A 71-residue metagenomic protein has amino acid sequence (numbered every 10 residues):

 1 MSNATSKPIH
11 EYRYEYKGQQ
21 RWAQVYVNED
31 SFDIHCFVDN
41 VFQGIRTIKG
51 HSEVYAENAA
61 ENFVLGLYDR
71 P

Functional and structural regions predicted by a protein language model:
M1-K7, V38-P71: Mixed-charge, Lys/Arg-enriched low-complexity segments
M1-S31: Short N-terminal "domain-start" leader segments that mark the transition from disordered tails or signal peptides into
Y26-G44: Short aromatic-glycine-(Arg/Gly/Cys) micro-motifs in beta-strand/loop hairpins
